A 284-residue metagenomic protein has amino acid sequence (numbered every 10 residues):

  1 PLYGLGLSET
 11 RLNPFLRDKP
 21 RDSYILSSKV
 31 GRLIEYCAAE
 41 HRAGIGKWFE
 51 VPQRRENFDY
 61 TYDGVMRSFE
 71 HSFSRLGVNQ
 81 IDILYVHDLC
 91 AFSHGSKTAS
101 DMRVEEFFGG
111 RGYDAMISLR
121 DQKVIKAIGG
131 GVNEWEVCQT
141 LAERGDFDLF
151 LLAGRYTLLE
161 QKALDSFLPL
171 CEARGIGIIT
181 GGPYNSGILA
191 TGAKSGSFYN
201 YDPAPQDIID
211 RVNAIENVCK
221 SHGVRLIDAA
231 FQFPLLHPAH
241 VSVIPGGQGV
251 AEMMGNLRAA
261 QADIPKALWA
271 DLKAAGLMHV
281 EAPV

Functional and structural regions predicted by a protein language model:
P1-Y36: N-terminal binding-site loop/beta-alpha segment at the start of enzyme catalytic domains that lines or forms
L5, F15, D88-V284: Beta/alpha (TIM)-barrel catalytic core signal, keyed to glycine-rich beta->alpha loops juxtaposed to Asp/Glu that bind
E9-D22, V65-Q80, D165-G177: Short amphipathic alpha-helices and their capping/turn segments at secondary-structure boundaries
R21-Y24, N79-I83, A127, D148-L149 (+1 more regions): Short acidic capping loops at alpha-helix termini that bridge into adjacent secondary structure
C37-K47, G192-S197: Short, flexible, mixed-charge acidic loops at enzyme active sites
E50-M66: Active-site mouth loops of central-metabolism enzymes
T61-R75, N133-T140: Short, acidic/polar
F73-K97: Active-site groove signature of glycoside hydrolases
